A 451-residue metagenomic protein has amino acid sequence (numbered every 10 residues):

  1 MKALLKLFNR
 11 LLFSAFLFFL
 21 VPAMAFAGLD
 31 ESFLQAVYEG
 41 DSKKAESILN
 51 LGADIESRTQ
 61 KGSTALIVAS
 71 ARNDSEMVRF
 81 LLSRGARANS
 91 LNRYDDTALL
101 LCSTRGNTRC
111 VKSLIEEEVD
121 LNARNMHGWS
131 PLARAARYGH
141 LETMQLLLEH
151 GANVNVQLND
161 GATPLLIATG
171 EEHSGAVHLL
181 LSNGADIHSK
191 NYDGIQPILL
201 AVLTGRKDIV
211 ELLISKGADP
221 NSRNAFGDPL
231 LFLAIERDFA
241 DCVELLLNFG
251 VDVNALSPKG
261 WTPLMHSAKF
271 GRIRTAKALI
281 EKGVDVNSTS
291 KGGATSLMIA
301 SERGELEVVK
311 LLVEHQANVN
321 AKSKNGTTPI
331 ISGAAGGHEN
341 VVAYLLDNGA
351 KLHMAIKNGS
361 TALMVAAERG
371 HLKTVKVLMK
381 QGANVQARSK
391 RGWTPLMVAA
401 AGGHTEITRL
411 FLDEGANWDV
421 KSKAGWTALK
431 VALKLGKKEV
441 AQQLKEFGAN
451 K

Functional and structural regions predicted by a protein language model:
L11-A23: Bacterial N-terminal signal peptides
F26-V68, R72: N-terminal segments that cap or nucleate solenoid repeat domains
Q35-G40, V68-D74, L101-N107, R134-H140 (+9 more regions): Ankyrin repeat A-helix N-terminal signature
D41-L49, D74-L82, N107-I115, H140-L148 (+9 more regions): Ankyrin repeat structural motif
W418-K451: Leucine-rich solenoid repeat scaffolds
